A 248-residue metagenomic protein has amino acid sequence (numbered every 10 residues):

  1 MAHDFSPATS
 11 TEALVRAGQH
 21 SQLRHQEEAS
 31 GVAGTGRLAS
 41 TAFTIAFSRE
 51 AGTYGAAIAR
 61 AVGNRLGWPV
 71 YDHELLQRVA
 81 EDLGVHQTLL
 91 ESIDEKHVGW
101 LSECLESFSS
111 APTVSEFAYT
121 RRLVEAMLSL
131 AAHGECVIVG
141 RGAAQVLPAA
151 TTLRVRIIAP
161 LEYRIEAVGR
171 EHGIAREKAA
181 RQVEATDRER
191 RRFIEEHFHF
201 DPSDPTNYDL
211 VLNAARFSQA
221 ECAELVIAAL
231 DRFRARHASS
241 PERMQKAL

Functional and structural regions predicted by a protein language model:
M1-A42: Extreme N-terminal, non-catalytic leader segments that precede Walker-type/kinase nucleotide-binding cores
A8, A17, W100-E103, A175-Q219: Small-molecule kinase domains that catalyze NTP-dependent phosphoryl transfer to phosphate-bearing small molecules
R37-T53: Walker A (P-loop) phosphate-binding motif
A56-W68: A conserved segment at the C-terminal end of the G1
P69-E81: Short beta-strand-centered segment that lines the nucleotide-binding/catalytic pocket of NTP-utilizing
V79-E135: ATP-dependent small-molecule kinase phosphotransfer cores that center on conserved nucleotide phosphate-binding segments
A150-R170, R176-E184: Conserved phosphate-donor/acceptor-positioning beta-strand/loop module used by diverse small-molecule
F200-L248: NTP-dependent small-molecule kinase module
